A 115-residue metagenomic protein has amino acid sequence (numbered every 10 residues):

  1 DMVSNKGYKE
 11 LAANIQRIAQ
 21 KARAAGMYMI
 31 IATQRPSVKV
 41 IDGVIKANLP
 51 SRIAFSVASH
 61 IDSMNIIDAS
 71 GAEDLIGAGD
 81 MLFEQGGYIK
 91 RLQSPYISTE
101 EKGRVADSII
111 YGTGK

Functional and structural regions predicted by a protein language model:
D1-M2, S37: Short, internal active-site loops enriched in acidic
M2, K6-I31, S59: Substrate-engagement module of ASCE P-loop NTPases
A24-A25, I31-Y111: Conserved ATP-driven motor cores of ASCE-family P-loop NTPases powering translocation/secretion/packaging/pilus
